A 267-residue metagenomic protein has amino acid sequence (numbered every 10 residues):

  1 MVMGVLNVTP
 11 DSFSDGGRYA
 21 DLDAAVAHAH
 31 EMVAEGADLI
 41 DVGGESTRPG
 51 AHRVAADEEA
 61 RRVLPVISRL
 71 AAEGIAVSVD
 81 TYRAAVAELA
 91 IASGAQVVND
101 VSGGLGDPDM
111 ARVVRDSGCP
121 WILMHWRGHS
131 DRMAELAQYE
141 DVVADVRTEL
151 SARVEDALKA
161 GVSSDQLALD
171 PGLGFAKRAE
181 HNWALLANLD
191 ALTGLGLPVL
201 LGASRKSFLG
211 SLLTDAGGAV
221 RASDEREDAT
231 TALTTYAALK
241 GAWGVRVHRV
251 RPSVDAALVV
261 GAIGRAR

Functional and structural regions predicted by a protein language model:
P10: Catalytic-pocket segment enriched in acidic/His residues
S14-D23, A27-H28, T47-A76, Y82-A84 (+4 more regions): Active-site-adjacent loop and "lid" segments of alpha/beta metabolic enzymes
A27-G43, K240: Catalytic domains of carbohydrate-active enzymes, especially glycoside hydrolases
S163-Q166: Short acidic capping loops at alpha-helix termini that bridge into adjacent secondary structure
L173: Active-site metal-binding loops of divalent metal-dependent hydrolases
